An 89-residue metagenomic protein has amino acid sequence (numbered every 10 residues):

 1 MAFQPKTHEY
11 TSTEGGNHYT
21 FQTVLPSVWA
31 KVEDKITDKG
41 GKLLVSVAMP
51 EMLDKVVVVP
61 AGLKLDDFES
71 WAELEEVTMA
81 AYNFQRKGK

Functional and structural regions predicted by a protein language model:
M1-P5: Short solvent-exposed loop/turn micro-motifs enriched in small/polar/acidic residues
K6-G16: Short acidic-hydrophobic surface loop/beta-edge motif
N17-K89: Short, surface-exposed, charged amphipathic helix/loop patches that serve as local interaction elements
